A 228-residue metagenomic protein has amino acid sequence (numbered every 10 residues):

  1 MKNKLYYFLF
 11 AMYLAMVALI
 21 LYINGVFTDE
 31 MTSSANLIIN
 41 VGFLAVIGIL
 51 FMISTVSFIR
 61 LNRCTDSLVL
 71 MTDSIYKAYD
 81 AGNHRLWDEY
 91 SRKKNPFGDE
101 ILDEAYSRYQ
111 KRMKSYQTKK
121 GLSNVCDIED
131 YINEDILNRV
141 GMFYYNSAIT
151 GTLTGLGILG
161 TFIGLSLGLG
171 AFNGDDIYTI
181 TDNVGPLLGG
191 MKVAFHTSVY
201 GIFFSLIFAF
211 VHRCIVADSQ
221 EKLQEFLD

Functional and structural regions predicted by a protein language model:
M1-Y6, T32-I38, N138-G151, I180-K192 (+1 more regions): Membrane-interface segments at loop-to-transmembrane junctions
K2-V140, K222, D228: Large intracellular
L50-D66, S166-D175, F204-L223: Transmembrane signal-anchor/signal-peptide helices with a preference for the extracytoplasmic
Y145-F210: Helix-termination/interfacial motifs at the ends of transmembrane alpha-helices
T179, Q224-E225: Juxtamembrane inter-helical linkers in multi-pass membrane proteins
